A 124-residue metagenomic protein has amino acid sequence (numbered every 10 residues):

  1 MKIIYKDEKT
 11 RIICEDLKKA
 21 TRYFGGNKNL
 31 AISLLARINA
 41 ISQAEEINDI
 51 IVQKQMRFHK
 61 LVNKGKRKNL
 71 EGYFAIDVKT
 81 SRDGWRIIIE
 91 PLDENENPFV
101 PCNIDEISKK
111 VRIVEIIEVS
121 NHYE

Functional and structural regions predicted by a protein language model:
M1-S42: Arg/Lys-rich, positively charged N-terminal/basic patches that mediate binding to nucleic acids
E15, E46, E94: Residue-level marker of positions within ordered structural domains that often coincide with functionally constrained
G26-N29, S33, Q53, L70 (+1 more regions): Generic, well-ordered alpha-helical segments
L30, L34-R37, R57, W85 (+1 more regions): Amphipathic alpha-helical interface surfaces
Q43-E46, V52, R57, V100-N103 (+1 more regions): Short, solvent-exposed coil/turn linker segments
I47-A75: A short, surface-exposed loop/turn module that caps and links secondary-structure elements
V78-E124: Enriched for short, Lys/Arg-rich terminal
